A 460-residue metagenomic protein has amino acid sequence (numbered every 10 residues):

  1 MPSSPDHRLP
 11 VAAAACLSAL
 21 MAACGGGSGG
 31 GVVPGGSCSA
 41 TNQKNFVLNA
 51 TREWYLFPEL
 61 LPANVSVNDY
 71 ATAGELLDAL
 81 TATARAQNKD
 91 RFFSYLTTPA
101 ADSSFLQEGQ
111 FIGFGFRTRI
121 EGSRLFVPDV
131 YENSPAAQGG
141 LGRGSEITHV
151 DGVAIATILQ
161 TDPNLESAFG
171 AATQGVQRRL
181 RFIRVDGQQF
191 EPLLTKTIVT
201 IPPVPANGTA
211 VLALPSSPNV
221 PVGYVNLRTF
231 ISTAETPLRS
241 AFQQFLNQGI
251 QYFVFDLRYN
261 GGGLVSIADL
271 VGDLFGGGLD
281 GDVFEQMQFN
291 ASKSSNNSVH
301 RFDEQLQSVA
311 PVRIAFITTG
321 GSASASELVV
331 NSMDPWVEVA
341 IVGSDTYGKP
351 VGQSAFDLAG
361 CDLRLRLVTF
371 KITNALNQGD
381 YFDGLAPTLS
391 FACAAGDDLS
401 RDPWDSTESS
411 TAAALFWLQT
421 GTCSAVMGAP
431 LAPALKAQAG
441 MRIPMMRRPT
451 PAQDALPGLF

Functional and structural regions predicted by a protein language model:
P2-P5, A14-T41: Bacterial Sec-dependent N-terminal signal peptides
S3-D6, Q110-I112: Residues that act as N-cap/strand-start positions at coil-to-secondary-structure junctions
D6-L9, V47: N-terminal export and membrane-targeting signals
P10, A40, S322: Aromatic-acidic/polar surface patches that form glycan- and anion
G27-Y252, A432-F460: Flexible, low-complexity junctional segments that flank or bridge functional domains
P218, V222-V225, T229-Y252, N260-F460: C-terminal "post-core" interaction segments
F255: P-loop NTPase catalytic core of nucleic-acid-dependent motor ATPases
